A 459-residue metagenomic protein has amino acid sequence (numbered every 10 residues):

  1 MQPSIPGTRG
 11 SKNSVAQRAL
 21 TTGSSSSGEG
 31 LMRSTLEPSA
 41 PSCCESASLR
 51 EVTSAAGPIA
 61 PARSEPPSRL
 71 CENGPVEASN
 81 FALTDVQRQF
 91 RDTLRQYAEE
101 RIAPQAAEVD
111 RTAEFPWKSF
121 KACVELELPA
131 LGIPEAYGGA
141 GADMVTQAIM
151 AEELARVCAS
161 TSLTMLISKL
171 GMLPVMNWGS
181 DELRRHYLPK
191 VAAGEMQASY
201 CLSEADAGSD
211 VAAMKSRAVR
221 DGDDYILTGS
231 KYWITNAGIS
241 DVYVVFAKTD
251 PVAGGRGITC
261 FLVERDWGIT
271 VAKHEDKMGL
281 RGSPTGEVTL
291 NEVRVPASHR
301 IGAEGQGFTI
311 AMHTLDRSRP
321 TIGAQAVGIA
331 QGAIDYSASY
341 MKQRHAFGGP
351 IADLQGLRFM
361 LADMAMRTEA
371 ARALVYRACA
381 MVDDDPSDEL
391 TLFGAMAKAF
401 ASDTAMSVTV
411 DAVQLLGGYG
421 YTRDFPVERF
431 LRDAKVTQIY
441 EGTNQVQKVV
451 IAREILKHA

Functional and structural regions predicted by a protein language model:
S4-S14, T21-G30, S34, S39-S42 (+3 more regions): Intrinsically disordered, low-complexity segments enriched in small polar residues
G23-G28, A40-C43, E65, R69-T161 (+8 more regions): Alpha-helical interface subdomain recognition
A142-D143, D210-A212, N236-S240, G254-G257 (+2 more regions): Short glycine/proline-enriched turns and hinge-like loops at secondary-structure junctions
V191, D206-S209, W233-N236, D250-V252 (+1 more regions): Short Gly/Pro-enriched turn/cap motifs at secondary-structure boundaries
G194-L202: A short, Trp-centered hydrophobic/proline-enriched beta-strand micro-motif
S199, A213-R217, D224, V242-F246 (+2 more regions): Conserved hydrophobic/aromatic beta-strand scaffold that supports enzyme active sites
A213, G268-P296: Flexible, small-/acidic-enriched active-site or ligand-binding loops
D223-D224, T228-V271: A short core secondary-structure module
